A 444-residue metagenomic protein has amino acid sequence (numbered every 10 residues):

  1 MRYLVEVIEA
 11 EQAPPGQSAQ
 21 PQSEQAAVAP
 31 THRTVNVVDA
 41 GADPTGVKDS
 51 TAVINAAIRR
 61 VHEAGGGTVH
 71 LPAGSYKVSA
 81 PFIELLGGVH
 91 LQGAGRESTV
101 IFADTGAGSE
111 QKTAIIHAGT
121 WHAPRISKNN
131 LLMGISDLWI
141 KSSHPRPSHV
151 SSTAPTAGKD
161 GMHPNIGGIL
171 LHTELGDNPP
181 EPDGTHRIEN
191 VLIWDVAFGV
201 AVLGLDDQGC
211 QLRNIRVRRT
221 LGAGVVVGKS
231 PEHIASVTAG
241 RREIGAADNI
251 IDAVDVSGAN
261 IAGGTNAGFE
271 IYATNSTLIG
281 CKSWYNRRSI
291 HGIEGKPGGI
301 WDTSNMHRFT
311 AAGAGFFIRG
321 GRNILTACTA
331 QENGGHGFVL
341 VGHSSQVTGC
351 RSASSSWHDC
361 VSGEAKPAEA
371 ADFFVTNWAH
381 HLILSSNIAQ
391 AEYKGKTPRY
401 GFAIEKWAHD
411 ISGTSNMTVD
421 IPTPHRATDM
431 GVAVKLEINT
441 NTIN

Functional and structural regions predicted by a protein language model:
V5-I8, G16, P21-N55: Right-handed parallel beta-helix/beta-solenoid
R33, G67, G74, P81 (+24 more regions): The right-handed parallel beta-helix/beta-solenoid scaffold, focusing on the short coil/turn and N-cap positions
T51, N55-H90, A94-G108, I140: N-terminal extracellular ligand-recognition/capping segment immediately after the signal peptide
G66-G67, S79-P81, R96, V100-G106 (+13 more regions): Short glycine/acidic-rich loop motifs that flank beta-strands on beta-rich extracellular proteins
P72, L86, Q92-A94, D104 (+27 more regions): Feature marks extracellular polysaccharide-active and adherence modules
H90-Q92, W121, K128: Hydrophobic or amphipathic alpha-helical targeting/insertion segments
I126-G264, I290-H291: Right-handed parallel beta-helix
G401-N444: Leucine-rich solenoid repeat scaffolds
